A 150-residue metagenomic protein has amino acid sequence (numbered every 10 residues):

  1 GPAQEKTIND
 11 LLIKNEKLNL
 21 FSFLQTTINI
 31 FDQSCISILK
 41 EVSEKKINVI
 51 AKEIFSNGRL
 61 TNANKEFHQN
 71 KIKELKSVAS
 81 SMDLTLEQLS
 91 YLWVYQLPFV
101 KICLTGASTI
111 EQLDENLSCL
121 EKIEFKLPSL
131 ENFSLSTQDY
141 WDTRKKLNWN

Functional and structural regions predicted by a protein language model:
G1-W149: Beta/alpha (TIM)-barrel catalytic core signal, keyed to glycine-rich beta->alpha loops juxtaposed to Asp/Glu that bind
